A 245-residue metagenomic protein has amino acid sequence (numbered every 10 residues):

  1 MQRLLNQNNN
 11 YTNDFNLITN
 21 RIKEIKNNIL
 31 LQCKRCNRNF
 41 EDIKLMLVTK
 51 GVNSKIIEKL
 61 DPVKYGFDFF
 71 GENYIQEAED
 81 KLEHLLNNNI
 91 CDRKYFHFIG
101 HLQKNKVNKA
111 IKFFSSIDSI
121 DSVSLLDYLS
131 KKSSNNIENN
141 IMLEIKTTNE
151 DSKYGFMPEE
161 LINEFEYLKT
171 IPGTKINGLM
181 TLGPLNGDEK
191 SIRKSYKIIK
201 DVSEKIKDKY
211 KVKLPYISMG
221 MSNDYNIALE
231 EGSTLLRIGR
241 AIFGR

Functional and structural regions predicted by a protein language model:
Q2-N223, E231: Conserved alpha/beta-domain cores
K44, A241-G244: C-terminal scaffold of the Radical SAM
G232, G239: Active-site-proximal glycine-rich helix-loop-beta segment
L235, G244-R245: EAL-family c-di-GMP phosphodiesterase catalytic domain
